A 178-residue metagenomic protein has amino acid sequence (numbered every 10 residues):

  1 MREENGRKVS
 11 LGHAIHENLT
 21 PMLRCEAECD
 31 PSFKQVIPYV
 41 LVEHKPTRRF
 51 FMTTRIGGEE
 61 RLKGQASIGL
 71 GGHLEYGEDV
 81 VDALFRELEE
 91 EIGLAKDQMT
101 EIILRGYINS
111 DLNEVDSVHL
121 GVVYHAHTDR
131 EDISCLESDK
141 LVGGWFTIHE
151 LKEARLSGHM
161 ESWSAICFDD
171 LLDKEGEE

Functional and structural regions predicted by a protein language model:
R2-T47: Acidic, metal-coordinating catalytic segment for phosphate/diphosphate chemistry, firing primarily on the Nudix
R7-S10, M99, A126-H127: Alpha-helical bundle regulatory/interaction domains
Y39, R48-M52, G121-V122: Conserved active-site beta-strand-loop modules that form the wall/rim of enzyme catalytic pockets and either contain
V42, M52, A126-T128: Hydrophobic side chains in beta-strands
R48-E90: Conserved Nudix-box catalytic region and its N-terminal flanking loop in Nudix hydrolases and closely related
K63-I68, G72, R105-E178: Nudix hydrolase/Nudix homology domain
E91, A95: Short alpha-helical functional segments enriched in proximate histidine and acidic residues
K96-G106: A short coil-to-beta-strand element that immediately follows conserved catalytic motifs
